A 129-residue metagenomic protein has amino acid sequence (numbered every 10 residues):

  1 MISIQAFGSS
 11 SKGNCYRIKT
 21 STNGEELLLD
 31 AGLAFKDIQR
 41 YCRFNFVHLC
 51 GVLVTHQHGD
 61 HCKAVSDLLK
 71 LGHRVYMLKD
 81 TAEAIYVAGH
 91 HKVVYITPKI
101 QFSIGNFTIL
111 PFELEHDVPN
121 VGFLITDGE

Functional and structural regions predicted by a protein language model:
M1-F44, V121-E129: Conserved beta-strand hairpin/beta-sheet module of binuclear metal-dependent hydrolase folds, prominently
S3-F7, L29-A31, V52-T55, L110-L114: Short, flexible loop segments at the rims of nucleotide/cofactor-binding pockets, characterized by
G8-S9, L68, F102: Generic structural signal for beta-strand residues in well-ordered domains
S10-Y16, N23-E26, C62, Y76-K79 (+1 more regions): Localized chelating/binding microdomains that coordinate divalent metal ions or stabilize phosphate-bearing
S11, C15, A34-Q39, T55 (+4 more regions): A broad, low-specificity signal for short, low-complexity segments enriched in glycine/proline and polar/charged
N23-G24, H48, L71, G105 (+2 more regions): Residue-level preference for short coil/turn positions at secondary-structure junctions
E25, A34-T81: Active-site metal-binding motif and surrounding structural segment of the metallo-beta-lactamase
L78-G128: Metallo-beta-lactamase
